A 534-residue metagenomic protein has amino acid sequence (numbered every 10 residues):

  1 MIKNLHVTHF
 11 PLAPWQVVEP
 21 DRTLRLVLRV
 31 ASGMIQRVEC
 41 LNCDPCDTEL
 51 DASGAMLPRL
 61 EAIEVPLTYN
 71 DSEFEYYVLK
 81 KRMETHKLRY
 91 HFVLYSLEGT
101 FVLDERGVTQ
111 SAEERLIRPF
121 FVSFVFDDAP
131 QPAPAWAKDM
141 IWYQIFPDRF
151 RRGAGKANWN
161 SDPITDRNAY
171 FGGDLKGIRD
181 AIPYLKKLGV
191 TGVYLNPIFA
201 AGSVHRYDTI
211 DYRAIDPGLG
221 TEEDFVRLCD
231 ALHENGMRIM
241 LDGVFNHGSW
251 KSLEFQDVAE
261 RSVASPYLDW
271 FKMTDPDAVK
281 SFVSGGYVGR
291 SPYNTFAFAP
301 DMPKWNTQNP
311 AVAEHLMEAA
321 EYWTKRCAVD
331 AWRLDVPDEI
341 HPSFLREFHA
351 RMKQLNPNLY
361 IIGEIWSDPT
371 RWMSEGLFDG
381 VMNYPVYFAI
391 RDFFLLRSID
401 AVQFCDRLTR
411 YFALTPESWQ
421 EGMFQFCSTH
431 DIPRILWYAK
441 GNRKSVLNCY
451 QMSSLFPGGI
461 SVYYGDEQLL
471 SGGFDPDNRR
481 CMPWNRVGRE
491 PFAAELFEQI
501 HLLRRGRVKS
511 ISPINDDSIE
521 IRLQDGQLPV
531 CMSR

Functional and structural regions predicted by a protein language model:
M1-K138, T191, L355: Glycan-association/targeting regions that enable binding to alpha-glucans and other polysaccharides
L28, I145, L185, L195 (+9 more regions): Conserved, mostly hydrophobic/aromatic
A137, G153-F171, A181, D406-T409 (+1 more regions): Loop/helix patches that line or flank the sugar-binding groove of alpha-linked glycan CAZymes
M140, F146-T191, I198-E321, R326 (+3 more regions): Substrate-binding/active-site clefts of carbohydrate-active enzymes
I141-Y143, V193-L195, I239-L241, W332 (+4 more regions): Hydrophobic faces of well-ordered beta-strands that scaffold small-molecule active sites in alpha/beta enzyme cores
C229-R238, H247-S262, K325, D335-S418 (+2 more regions): Active-site-proximal helices and loops of the catalytic beta/alpha 8
F245-H247, H315-P342, Q425-H430: Active-site groove signature of glycoside hydrolases
